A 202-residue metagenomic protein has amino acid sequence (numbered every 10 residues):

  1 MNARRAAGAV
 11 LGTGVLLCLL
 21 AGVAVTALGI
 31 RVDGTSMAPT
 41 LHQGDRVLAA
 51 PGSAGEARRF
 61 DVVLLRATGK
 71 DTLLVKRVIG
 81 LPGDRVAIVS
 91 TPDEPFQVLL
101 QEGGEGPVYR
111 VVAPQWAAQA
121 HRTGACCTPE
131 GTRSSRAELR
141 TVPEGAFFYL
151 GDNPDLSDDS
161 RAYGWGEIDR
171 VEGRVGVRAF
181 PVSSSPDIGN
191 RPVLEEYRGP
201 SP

Functional and structural regions predicted by a protein language model:
M1-A3: N-terminal Lys/Arg-rich, disordered targeting/topogenic segments
A7-G8, L28-T35, P39-P202: Soluble "head" domains of membrane/secretory-pathway proteins
A7-V25: Hydrophobic membrane-insertion alpha-helices, especially the h-region of bacterial N-terminal signal peptides
